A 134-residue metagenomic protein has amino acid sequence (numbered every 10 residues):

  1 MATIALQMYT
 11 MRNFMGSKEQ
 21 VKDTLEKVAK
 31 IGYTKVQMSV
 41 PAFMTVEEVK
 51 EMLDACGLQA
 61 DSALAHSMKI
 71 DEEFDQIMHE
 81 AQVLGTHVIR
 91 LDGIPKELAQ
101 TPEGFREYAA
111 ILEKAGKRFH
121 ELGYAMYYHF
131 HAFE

Functional and structural regions predicted by a protein language model:
M1-Q20, T34-Q37, A63-L64: Boundary/entry segment of secreted carbohydrate-active catalytic domains
M1-T3, G57, G123: A generic structural signal for alpha->beta connector loops
F14-K18, V46, T101: Alpha-helix N-cap/helix-start motif
E19-K27: N-terminal, active-site-proximal structural segment of metallo-dependent hydrolase catalytic domains
E26, K35, E47, M52 (+2 more regions): Active-site acidic/histidine proton-transfer and metal-coordination neighborhood in alpha/beta enzyme cores
I31: Helix-loop element at the rim of GNAT/NAT acetyltransferase active sites that forms part of the acceptor-substrate
